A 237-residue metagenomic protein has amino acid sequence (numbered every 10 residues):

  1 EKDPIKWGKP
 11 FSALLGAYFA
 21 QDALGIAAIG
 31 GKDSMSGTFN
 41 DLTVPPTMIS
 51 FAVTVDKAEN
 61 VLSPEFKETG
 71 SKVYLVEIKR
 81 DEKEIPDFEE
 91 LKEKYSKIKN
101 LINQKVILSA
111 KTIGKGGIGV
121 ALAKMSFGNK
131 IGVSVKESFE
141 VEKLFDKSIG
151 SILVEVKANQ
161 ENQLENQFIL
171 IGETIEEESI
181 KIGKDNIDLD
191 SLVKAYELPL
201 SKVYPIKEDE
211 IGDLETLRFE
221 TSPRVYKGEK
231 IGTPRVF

Functional and structural regions predicted by a protein language model:
E1-A20, K32: Thiamine diphosphate
P10-S12, A27-D146, A158-F237: Intein/HINT protein-splicing elements and their conserved insertion hotspots or analogous self-processing inserts
S148-G150: A structural-propensity feature for long, helix-poor, extended segments
L153-K157: Short hydrophobic/aromatic beta-strand micro-patches that form the beta-sheet surface supporting nucleotide- or nucleic
